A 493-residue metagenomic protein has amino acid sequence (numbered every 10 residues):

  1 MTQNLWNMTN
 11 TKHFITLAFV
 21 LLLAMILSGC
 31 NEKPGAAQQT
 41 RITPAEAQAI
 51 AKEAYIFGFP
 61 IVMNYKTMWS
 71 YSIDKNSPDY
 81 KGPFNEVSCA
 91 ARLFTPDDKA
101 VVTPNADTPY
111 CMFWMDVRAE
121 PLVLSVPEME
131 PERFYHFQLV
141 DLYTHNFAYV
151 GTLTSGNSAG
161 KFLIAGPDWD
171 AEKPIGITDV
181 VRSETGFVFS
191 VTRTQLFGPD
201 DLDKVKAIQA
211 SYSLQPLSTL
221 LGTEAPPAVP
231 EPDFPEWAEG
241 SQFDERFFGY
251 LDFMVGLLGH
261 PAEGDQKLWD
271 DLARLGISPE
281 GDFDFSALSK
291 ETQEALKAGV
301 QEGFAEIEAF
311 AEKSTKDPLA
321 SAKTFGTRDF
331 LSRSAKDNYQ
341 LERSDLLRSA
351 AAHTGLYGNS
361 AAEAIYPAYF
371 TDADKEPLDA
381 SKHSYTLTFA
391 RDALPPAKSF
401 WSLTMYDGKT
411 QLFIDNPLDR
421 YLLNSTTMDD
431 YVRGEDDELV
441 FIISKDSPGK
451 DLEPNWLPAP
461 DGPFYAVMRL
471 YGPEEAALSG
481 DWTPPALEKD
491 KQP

Functional and structural regions predicted by a protein language model:
N4-A18: Bacterial N-terminal signal peptides that target proteins for export
I26-G29: C-terminal motif of bacterial Sec signal peptides marking the signal peptidase cleavage site
N31-P493: A compositional/structural signature for long, glycine/proline-rich flexible linkers and loops on extracytoplasmic
